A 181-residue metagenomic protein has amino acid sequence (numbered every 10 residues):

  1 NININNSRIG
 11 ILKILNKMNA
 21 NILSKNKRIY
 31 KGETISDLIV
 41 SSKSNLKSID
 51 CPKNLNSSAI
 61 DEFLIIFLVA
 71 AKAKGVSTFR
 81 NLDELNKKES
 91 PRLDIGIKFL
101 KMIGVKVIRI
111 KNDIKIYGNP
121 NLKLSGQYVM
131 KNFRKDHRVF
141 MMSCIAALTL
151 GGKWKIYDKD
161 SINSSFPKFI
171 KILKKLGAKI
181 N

Functional and structural regions predicted by a protein language model:
N1-N181: Short, structured segments at the rim of ligand-binding sites
